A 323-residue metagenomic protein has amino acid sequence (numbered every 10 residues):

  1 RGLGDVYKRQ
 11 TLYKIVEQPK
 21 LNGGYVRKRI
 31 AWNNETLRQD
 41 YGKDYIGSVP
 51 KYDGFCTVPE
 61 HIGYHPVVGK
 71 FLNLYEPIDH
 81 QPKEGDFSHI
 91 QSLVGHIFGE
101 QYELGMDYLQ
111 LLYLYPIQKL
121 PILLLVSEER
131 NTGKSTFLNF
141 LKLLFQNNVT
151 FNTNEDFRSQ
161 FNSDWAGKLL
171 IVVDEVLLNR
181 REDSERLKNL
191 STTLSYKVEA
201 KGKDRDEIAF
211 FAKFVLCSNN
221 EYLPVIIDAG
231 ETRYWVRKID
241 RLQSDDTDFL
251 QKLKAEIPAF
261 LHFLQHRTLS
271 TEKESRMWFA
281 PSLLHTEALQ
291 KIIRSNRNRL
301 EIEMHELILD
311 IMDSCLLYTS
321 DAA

Functional and structural regions predicted by a protein language model:
G2-Q10, Y318-A323: Conserved small/polar residues in nucleotide/adenosyl-binding loops
H61-V172, V176, S184, W235-K238 (+1 more regions): P-loop NTPase catalytic core of nucleic-acid-dependent motor ATPases
V126, E272-S320: DNA transaction DNA-binding modules
F161-A166, A200-C217: AAA+/SF3 P-loop NTPase mechanochemical coupling elements
L170-S191, I226-G230: Conserved AAA+/SF3 P-loop NTPase catalytic/coupling segment centered on the Walker-B
E185-K203: Conserved catalytic/switch belt of AAA+ P-loop NTPases
A212-I226, W235: Canonical AAA+ ATPase core
I227-R241: A short helix-turn-beta junction within AAA+ P-loop NTPase domains corresponding to the substrate/partner-engaging
